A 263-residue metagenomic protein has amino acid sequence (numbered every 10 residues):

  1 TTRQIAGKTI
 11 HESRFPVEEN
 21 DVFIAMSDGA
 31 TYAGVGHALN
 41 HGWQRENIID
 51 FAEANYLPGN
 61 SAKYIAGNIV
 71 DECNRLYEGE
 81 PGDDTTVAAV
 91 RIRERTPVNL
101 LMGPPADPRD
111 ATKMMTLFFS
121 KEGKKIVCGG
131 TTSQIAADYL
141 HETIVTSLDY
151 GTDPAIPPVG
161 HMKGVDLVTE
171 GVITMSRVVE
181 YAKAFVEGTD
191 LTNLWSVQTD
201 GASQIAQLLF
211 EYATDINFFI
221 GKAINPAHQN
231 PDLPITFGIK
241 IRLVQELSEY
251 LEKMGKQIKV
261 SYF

Functional and structural regions predicted by a protein language model:
T1-V35: Acidic loop->beta-strand submotif enriched in PP2C/PPM serine/threonine phosphatases
A6-K8, T116, V127, P158: Residue-level signal for the start and early helices of compact helical domains
E19, T31-T116, E142-T146, Y150-I156 (+1 more regions): C-terminal catalytic subdomain
F23, G79, K124-K125: Residue-level marker of motif borders
A25-S27, C128, F219-G221: Short beta-strand segments
G29, T85, G129-T132: Conformational gate/switch positions in structured elements
R109-L140: Active-site beta-strand/loop microenvironment that shapes enzyme catalytic pockets
